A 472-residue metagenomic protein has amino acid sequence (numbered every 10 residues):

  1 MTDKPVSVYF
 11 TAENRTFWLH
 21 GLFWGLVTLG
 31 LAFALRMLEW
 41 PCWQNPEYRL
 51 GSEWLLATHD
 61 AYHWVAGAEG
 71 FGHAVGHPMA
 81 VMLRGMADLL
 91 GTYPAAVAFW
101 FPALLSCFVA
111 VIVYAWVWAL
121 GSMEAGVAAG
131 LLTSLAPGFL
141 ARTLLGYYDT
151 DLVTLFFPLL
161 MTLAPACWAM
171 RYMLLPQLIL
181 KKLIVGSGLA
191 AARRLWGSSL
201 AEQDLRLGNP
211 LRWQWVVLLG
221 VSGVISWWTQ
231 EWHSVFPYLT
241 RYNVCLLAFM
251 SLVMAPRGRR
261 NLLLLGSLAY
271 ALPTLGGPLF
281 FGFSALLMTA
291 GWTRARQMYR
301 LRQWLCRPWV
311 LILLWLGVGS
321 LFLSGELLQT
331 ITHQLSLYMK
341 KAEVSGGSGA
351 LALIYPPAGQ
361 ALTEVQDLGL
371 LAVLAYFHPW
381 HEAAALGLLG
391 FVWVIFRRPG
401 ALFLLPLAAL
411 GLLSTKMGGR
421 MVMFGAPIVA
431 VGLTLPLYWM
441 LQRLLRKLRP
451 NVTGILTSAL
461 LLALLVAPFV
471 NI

Functional and structural regions predicted by a protein language model:
M1-W18, Y172-V221, L263-S267, R296-V310 (+1 more regions): Membrane-interfacial, low-structure loops and terminal tails that flank and connect transmembrane helices in multi-pass
M1-Y48, V127, M288-G319, G454-A459: Start-transfer (signal-anchor) and selected internal transmembrane alpha helices of multi-pass inner/ER membrane
T28-L35, F101-W116, A125-L200, R212-V253 (+3 more regions): Membrane-embedded helix bundles of polyisoprenyl
D60-Y93, W100, L104, D151: Short hydrophobic/aromatic helix or loop-helix immediately within or flanking a transmembrane segment in polytopic
Q214-S222, N261-A269, R307-G319, A383-K416 (+1 more regions): Transmembrane alpha-helix segments characteristic of polytopic inner-membrane glycan-assembly/cell-envelope
Y238-C245, L279-T293, W309-F403: Alpha-helical transmembrane segments at the extracellular/periplasmic loop-to-helix junctions of multi-pass membrane
F281-T289, L410-L448, V452-I455: Hydrophobic/aromatic-rich transmembrane helices and adjacent perimembrane loops
P308-G317, L437-N471: Signature aromatic-anchored transmembrane alpha helix within multi-pass, membrane-resident enzymes that catalyze glycan
